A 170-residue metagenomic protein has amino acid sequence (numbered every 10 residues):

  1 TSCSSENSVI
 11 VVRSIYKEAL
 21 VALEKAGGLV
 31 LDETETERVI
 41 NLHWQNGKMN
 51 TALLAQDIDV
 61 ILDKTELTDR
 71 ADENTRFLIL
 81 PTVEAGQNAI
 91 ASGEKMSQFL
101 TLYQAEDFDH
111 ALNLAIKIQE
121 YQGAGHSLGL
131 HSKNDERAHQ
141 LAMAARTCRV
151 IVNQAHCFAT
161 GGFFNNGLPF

Functional and structural regions predicted by a protein language model:
T1, T68-D69, S92, Q140-A144: A general structural signal for short secondary-structure junctions and capping/turn motifs
T1-V11: Active-site PLP-lysine loop of aminotransferase-like
E6, F99, T147-C148: Short, well-ordered alpha-helix to beta-strand connector turns
S8, L100-T101, S127-G129: Short aromatic/hydrophobic contact patches that present stacked aromatics for nucleic-acid/ligand binding
V12, L80, A105, H131 (+1 more regions): Generic beta-strand/beta-sheet core signal
S14-K17, E24-A124: NAD(P)-dependent aldehyde/semialdehyde dehydrogenase
A19, L23, A138-L141: Hydrophobic packing residues within well-ordered alpha-helices of enzyme cores
N113-F170: C-terminal core of ALDH-fold dehydrogenases
